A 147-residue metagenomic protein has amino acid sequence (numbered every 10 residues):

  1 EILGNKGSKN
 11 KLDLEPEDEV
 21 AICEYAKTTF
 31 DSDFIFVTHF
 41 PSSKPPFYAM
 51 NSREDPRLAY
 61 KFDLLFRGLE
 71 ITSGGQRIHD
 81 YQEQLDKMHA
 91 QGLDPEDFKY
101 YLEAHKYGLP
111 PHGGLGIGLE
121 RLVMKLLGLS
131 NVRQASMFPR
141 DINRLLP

Functional and structural regions predicted by a protein language model:
E1-R67, A90-E103, Y107-G108: Metal-assisted phosphate- and nucleotidyl-transfer catalytic regions
G75-Q76, Y81-P147: Active-site pocket scaffolds in enzymes
